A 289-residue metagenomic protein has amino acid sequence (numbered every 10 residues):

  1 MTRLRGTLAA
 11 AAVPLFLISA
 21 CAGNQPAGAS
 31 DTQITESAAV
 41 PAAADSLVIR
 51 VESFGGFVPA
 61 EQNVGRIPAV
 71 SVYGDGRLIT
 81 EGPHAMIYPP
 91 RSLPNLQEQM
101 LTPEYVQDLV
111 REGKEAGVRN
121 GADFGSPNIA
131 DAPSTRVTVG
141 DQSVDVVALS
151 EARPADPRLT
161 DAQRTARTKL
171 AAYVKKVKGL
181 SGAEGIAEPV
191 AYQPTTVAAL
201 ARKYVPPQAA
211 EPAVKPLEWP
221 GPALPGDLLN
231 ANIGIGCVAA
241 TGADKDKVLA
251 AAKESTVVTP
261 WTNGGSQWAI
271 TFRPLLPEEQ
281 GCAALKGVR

Functional and structural regions predicted by a protein language model:
M1-A11: Bacterial N-terminal signal peptides that target proteins for export
R3-L4, G23-F57, Q62, V118-R289: Short, well-ordered, aromatic-rich surface patches in folded extracellular/luminal domains
L17-A20: C-terminal motif of bacterial Sec signal peptides marking the signal peptidase cleavage site
E52-M86: N-terminal ordered "arm"
P83-N95: Acidic/histidine-rich, surface-exposed loop or edge segments in extracytoplasmic proteins
L96-M100: Beta-strand-rich interaction surfaces with strong enrichment in secreted/lumenal proteins
L101-N128: Short, internal acidic amphipathic alpha-helical interface segments that mediate docking to partner proteins
